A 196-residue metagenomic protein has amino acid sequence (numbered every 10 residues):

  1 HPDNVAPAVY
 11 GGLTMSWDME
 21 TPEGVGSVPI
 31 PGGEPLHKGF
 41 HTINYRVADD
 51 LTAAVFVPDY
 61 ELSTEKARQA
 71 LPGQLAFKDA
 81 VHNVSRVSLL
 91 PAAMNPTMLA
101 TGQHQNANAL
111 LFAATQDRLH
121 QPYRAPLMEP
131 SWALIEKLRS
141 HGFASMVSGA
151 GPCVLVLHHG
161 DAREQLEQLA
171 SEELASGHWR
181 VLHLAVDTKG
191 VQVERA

Functional and structural regions predicted by a protein language model:
H1-H41: Gly/Ser-rich oxyanion-binding loop with an adjacent helix/lid that shapes the negatively charged ligand pocket
V5-A8, L13-S16, A54, V154-V156 (+1 more regions): Short beta-strand scaffold segments in enzyme catalytic cores
A6-A8, H37-G39, N44-D49, H82-N83 (+3 more regions): Solvent-exposed alpha-helices and their adjacent loops that cap or buttress functional pockets in soluble metabolic
A8-Y10, W17, V55-D59, S148-G149 (+1 more regions): Short beta-strand segments
D18, P58, V156-G160: Short beta-strand-to-loop capping motifs
I30, P35-L62: Flexible glycine-/small-residue-enriched beta->alpha junction loops that bind anionic phosphate/pyrophosphate groups
A54-P126: Active-site rim beta-loop-alpha module in soluble metabolic enzymes
A93-A196: Glycine-rich, charge-dense phosphate/pyrophosphate-binding loop(s) and the adjacent flexible "lid"/catalytic subdomain
